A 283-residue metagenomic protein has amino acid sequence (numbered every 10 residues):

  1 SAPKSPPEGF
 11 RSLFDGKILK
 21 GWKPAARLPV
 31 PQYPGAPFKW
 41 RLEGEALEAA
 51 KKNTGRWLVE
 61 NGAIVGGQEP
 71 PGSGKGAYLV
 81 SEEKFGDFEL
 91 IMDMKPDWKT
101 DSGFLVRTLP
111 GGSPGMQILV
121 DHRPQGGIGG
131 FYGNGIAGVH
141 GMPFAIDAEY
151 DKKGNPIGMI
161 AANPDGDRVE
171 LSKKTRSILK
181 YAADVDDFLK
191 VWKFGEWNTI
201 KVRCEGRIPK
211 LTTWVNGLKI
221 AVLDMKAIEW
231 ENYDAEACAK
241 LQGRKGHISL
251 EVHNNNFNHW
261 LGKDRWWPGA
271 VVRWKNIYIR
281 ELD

Functional and structural regions predicted by a protein language model:
S1-D283: Carbohydrate-interacting regions of secretory-pathway proteins
